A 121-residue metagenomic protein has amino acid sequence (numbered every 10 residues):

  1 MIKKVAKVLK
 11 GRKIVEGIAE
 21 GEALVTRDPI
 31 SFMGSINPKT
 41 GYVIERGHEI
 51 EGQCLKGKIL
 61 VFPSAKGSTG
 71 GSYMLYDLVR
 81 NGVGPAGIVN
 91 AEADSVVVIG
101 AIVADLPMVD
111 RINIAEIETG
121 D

Functional and structural regions predicted by a protein language model:
I2-A19, L24-D121: Feature captures the catalytic cores and cofactor-binding loops of soluble hydro-lyases/lyases that act on carboxylate
